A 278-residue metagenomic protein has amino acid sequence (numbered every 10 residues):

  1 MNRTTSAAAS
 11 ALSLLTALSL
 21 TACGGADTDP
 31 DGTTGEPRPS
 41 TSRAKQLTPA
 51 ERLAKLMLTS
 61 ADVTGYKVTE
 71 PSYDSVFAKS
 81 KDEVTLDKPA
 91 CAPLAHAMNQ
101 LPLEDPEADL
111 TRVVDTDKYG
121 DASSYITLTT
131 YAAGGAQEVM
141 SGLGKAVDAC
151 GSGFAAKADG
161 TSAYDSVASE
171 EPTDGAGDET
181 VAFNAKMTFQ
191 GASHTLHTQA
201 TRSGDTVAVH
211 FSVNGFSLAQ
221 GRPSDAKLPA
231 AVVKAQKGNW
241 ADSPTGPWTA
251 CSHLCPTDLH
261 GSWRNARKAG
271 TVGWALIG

Functional and structural regions predicted by a protein language model:
M1-A11: Bacterial N-terminal signal peptides that target proteins for export
S19-A22: C-terminal motif of bacterial Sec signal peptides marking the signal peptidase cleavage site
G24-D27: Bacterial signal peptide processing site
G32-L58: Post-signal peptide N-terminal segment of mature Sec-exported envelope proteins
E51, V68-L196, A200, L228 (+3 more regions): A small/polar (G/S/T-enriched), proline-flanked helix-loop surface module common in exported/cell-envelope proteins
S124-T127, D205-N214: Short, well-ordered beta-strand elements
N214-C251, C255, G278: Surface-exposed amphipathic alpha-helical segments
